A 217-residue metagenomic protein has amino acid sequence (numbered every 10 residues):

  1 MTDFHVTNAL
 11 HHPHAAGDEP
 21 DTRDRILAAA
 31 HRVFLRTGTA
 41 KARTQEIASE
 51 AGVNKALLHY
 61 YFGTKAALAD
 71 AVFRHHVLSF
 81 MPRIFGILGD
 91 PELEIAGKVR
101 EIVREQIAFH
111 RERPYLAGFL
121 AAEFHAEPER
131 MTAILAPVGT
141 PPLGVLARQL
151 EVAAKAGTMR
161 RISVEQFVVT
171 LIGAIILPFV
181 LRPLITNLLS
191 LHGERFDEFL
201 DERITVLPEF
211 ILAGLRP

Functional and structural regions predicted by a protein language model:
M1-D21, A28, R32, L88: N-terminal intrinsically disordered/low-complexity leader segments
M1-H11, E105-A108, E112, T140-A156 (+2 more regions): C-terminal peripheral helix-coil segments that are non-catalytic and often amphipathic
T2, R25, V33-A67, A71: Helix-turn-helix
P20-A28, A40-K41, Y61-F85, G89-E92 (+2 more regions): An amphipathic alpha-helix adjacent to DNA-recognition modules
L27, M81, R100-V103, V168 (+2 more regions): Short, amphipathic alpha-helical "lid/cap" segments that border enzyme active or binding sites
G86-G118, A156, V164-V168: Hydrophobic alpha-helical connector segments
R111-A133, R182-S190: Amphipathic alpha-helical segments used for helix-helix packing
